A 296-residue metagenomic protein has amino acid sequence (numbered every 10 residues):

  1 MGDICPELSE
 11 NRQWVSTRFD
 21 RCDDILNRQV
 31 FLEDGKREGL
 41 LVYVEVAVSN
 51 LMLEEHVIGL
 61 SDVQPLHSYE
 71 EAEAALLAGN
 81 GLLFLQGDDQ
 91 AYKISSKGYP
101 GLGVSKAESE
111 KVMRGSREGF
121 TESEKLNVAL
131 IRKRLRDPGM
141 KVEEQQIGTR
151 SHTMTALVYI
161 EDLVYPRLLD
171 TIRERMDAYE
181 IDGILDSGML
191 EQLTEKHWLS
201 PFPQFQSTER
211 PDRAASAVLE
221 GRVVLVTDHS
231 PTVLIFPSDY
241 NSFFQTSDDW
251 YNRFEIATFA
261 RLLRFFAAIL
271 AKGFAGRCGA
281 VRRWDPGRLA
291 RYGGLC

Functional and structural regions predicted by a protein language model:
M1-R277, D285-L295: Membrane-embedded alpha-helical signal segments
